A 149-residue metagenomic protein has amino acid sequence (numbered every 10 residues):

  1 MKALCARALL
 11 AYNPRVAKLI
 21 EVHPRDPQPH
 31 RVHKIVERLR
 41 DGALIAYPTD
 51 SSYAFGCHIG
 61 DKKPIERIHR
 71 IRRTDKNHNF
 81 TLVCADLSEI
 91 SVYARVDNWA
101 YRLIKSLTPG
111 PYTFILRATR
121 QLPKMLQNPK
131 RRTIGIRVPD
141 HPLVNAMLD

Functional and structural regions predicted by a protein language model:
C5, L9-D149: Active-site-adjacent structural elements in enzyme catalytic cores
